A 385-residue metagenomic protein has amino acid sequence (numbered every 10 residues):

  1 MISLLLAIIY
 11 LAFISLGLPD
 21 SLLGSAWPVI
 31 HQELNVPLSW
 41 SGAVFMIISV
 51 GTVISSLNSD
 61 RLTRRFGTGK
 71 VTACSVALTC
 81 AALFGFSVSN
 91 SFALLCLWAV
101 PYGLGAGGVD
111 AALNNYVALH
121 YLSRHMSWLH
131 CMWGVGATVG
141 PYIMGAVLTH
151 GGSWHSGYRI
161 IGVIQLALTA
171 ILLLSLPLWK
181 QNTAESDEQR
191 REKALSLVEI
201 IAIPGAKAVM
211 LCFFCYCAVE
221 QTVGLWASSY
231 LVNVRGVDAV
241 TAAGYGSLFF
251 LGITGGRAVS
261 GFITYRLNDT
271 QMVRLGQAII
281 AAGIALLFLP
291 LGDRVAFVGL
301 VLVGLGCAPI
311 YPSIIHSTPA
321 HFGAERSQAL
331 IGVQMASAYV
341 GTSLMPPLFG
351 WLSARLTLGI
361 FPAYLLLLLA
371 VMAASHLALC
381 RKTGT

Functional and structural regions predicted by a protein language model:
L23-G24, P204-S247, L251-G255: Extracytoplasmic gate region of multi-pass secondary transporters
I30-H31, L62-T63, I143-G152, L231-V232 (+2 more regions): Interfacial helix-cap and linker-helix signal at transmembrane-aqueous boundaries of multi-pass secondary transporters
N35, G67, V88-A93, G236 (+2 more regions): Helix-breaking motifs and short loop linkers at transmembrane-helix boundaries and internal kinks in secondary membrane
I54-A93: Conserved MFS/SLC helix-loop-helix module at the cytosolic interface between two early adjacent transmembrane helices
S55-T68, G256-D269, S353-A354: Helix-to-loop junctions at the C-terminal end of transmembrane segments in multipass secondary transporters
L94, W128-K180: Helix-loop-helix hairpin linking two adjacent transmembrane segments in secondary transporters
W98-M132: Cytoplasmic helix-loop-helix junction between adjacent transmembrane helices in 12-TM secondary transporters
H321-L358: A late C-terminal transmembrane helix in Major Facilitator Superfamily
